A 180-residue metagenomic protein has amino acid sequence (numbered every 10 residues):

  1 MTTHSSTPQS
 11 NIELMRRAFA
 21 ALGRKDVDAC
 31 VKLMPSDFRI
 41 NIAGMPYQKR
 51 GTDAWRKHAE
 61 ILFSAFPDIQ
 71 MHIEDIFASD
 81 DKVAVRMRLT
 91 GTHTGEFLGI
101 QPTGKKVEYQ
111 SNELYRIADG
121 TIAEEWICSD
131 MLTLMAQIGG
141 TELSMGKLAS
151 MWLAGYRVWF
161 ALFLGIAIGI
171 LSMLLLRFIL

Functional and structural regions predicted by a protein language model:
M1-L180: C-terminal and inter-domain tail/linker signature
